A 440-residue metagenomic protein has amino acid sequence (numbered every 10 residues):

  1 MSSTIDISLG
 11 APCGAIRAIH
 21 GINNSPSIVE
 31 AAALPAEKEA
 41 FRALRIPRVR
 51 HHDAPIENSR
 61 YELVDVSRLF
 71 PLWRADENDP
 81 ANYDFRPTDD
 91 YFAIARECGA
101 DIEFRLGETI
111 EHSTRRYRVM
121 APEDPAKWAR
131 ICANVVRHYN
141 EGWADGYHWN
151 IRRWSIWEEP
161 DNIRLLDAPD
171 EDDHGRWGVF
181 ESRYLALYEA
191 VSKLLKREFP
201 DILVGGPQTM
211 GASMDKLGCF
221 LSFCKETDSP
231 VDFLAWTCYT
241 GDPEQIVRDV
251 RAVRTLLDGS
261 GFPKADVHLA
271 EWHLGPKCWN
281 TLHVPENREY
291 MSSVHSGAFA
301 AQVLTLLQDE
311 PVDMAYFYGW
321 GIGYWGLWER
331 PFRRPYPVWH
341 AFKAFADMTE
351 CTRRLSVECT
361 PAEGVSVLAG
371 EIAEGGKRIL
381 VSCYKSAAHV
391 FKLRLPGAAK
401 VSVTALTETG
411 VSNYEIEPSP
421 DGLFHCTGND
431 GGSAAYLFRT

Functional and structural regions predicted by a protein language model:
M1-I46: Mature N-terminal, pre-catalytic/accessory segment of carbohydrate-active enzymes
I22, A95, V135, W154 (+9 more regions): Conserved, mostly hydrophobic/aromatic
A32-A33, V179-A300, E310: Noncatalytic carbohydrate-binding groove/subsite architecture in carbohydrate-active enzymes
L44-G241: Substrate-binding cleft and catalytic face of glycoside hydrolase catalytic domains, especially the flexible beta-alpha
H273-L368, G376: Aromatic/acidic polysaccharide-binding cleft in carbohydrate-active enzymes
P361-A399, V403-G410, G432-L437: Carbohydrate-binding surface patches
A405-G422: Solvent-exposed beta-strand/loop surfaces of large extracellular or lumenal domains
E417-T440: C-terminal beta-strand-rich structural cap/linker in extracellular carbohydrate-active enzymes
